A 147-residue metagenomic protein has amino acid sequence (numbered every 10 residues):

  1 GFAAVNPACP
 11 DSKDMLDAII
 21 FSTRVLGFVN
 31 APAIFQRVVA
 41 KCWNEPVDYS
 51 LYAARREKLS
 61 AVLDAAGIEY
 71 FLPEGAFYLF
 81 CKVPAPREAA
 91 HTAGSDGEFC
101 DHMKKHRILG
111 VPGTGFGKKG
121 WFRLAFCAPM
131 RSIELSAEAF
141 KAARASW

Functional and structural regions predicted by a protein language model:
G1-W147: PLP-dependent class I/II
